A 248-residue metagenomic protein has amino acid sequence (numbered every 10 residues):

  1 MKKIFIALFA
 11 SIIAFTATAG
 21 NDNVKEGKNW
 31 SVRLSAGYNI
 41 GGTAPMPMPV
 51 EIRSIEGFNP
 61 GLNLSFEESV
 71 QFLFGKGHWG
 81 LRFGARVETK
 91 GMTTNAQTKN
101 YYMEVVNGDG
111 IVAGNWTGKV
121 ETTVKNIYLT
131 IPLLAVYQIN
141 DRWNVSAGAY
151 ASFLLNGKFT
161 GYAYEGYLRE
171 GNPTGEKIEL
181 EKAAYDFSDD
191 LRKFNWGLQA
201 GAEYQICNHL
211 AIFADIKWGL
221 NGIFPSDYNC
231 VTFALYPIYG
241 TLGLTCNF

Functional and structural regions predicted by a protein language model:
M1-N29: Cleavable N-terminal export/targeting peptides
G20-G77, S152, G219, N247: Short glycine/proline- and aromatic-enriched beta-strand/turn motifs that initiate or cap beta-hairpins
R33-G37, R82-R86, G148-Y150, D215-K217 (+1 more regions): Transmembrane beta-strands of outer-membrane beta-barrel proteins
G42-G61, K90-I127, L154-N195, Q199 (+1 more regions): Extracellular/periplasm-exposed beta-strand and loop segments of Gram-negative cell-envelope proteins, dominated by
S65-Q71, P132-L134, G201, G243-T245: Outer-membrane beta-barrel architecture
F72-K76, Y137-D141, I206-N208, F248: Outer-membrane beta-barrel strand-turn architecture
H78-L81, R142-V145, N208-A214: Repeated loop/turn-to-beta-strand initiation elements of outer-membrane beta-barrel proteins
Y204-N208, Y236-F248: Outer-membrane beta-barrel "beta-signal"
